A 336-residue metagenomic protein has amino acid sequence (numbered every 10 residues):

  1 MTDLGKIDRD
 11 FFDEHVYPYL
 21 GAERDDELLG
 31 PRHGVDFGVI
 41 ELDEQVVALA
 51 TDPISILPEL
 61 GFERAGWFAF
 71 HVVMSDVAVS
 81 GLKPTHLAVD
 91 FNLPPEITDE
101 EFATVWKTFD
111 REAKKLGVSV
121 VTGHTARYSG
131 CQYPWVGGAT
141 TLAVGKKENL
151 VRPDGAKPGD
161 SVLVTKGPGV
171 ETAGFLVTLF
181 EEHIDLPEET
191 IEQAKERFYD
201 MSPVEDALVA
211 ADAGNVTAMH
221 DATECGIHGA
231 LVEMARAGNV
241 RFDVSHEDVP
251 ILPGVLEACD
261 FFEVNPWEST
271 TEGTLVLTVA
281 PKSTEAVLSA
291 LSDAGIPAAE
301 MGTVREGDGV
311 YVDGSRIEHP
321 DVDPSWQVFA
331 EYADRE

Functional and structural regions predicted by a protein language model:
M1-G61, D110-A113, G117-V118, F329-E336: Extreme N-terminal cap/leader segments of soluble proteins
D3, L291-E336: Acidic, Ser/Thr/Pro-rich beta/coil linker or hinge segments at domain junctions
L29-R32, A48-A50, V120-H124, V164-K166 (+4 more regions): General beta-strand structural signal in soluble alpha/beta enzymes
F62-L87, K107-K115, L150, P203-V209 (+1 more regions): Small-aliphatic-rich amphipathic alpha-helix that forms the alpha element of a beta-alpha
H86-L179, T303: Glycine-rich anion-binding loops of enzyme active sites
E96, E196-T271: Active-site-proximal betaalpha loop/short-helix elements that scaffold phosphoryl/nucleotidyl transfer chemistry
V279-T284: Helix N-cap motif at beta-to-alpha junctions
